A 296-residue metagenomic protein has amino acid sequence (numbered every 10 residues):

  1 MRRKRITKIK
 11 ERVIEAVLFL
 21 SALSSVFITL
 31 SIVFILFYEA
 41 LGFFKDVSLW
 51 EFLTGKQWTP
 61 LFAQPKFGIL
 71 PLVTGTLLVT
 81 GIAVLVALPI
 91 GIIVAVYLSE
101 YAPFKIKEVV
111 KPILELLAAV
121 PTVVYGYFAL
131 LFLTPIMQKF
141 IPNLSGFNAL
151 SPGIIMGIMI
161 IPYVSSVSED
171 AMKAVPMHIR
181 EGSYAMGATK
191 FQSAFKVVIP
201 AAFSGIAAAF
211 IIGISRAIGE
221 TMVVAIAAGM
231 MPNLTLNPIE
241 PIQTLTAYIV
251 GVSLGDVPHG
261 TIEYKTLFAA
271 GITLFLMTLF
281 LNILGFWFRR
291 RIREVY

Functional and structural regions predicted by a protein language model:
M1-A22, F286-Y296: Transmembrane alpha-helical segments of polytopic membrane transport and secretion proteins
R2-R12, A16, Y38-A83, P103-F104 (+1 more regions): Periplasmic/extracellular loop-to-transmembrane helix junction in inner-membrane transport proteins
I6, I82-L114, G285-R291: Transmembrane-helix boundary motif in ABC transporter permease subunits
F27-L30, T76, T80, V84-I92 (+7 more regions): Hydrophobic positions within alpha-helical transmembrane segments of bacterial inner-membrane proteins
E115-I160: Generic hydrophobic transmembrane alpha-helix motif, especially the helices
V167-S168, M172, Y184, K190-A228: Transmembrane alpha-helices
E169-K173, M177, Y184, L254-G255 (+1 more regions): C-terminal transmembrane helix and the adjacent membrane-cytosol boundary/short C-terminal tail of inner/organellar
V224-F275: Interhelical loop and adjacent transmembrane-helix boundary motif in polytopic membrane transport permeases
